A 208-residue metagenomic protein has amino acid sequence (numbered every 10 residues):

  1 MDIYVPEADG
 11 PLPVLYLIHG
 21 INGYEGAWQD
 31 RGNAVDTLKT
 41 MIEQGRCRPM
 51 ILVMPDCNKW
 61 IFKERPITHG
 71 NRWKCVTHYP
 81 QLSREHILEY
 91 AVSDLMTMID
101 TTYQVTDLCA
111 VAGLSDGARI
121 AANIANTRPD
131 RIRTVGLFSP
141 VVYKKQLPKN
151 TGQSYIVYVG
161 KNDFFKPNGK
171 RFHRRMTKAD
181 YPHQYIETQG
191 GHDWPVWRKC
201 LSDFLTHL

Functional and structural regions predicted by a protein language model:
M1-L208: Non-catalytic cap/lid and distal C-terminal segments of serine-dependent acyl enzymes
